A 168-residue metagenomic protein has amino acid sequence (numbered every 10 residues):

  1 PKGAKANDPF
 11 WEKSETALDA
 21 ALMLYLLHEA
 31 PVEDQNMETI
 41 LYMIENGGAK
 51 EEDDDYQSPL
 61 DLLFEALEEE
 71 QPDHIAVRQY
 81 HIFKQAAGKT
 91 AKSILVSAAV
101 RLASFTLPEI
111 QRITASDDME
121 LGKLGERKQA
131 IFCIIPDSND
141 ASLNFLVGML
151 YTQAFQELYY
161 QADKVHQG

Functional and structural regions predicted by a protein language model:
P1-G168: P-loop NTPase motor domains
